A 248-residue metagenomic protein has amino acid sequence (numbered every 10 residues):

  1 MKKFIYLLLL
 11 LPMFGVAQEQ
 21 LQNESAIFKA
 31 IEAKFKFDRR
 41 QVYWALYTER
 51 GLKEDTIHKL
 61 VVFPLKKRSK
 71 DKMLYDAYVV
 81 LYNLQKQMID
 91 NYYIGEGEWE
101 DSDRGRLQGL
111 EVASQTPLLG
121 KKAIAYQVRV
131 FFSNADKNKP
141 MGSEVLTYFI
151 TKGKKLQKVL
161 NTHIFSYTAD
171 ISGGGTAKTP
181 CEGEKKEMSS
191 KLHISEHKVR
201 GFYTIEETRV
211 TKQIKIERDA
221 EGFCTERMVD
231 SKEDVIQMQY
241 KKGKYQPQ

Functional and structural regions predicted by a protein language model:
F4-F14: Sec-dependent N-terminal signal peptides
A17-R39, S143-Q157, T162-Q248: Acidic, small-residue rich beta-repeat scaffolds with periodic aromatic anchors
Q18-M73: Start-of-domain marker
Y43-I57, R106-A125, K191-R200: Structural signature of eukaryotic scaffold interfaces centered on beta-propeller domains
T56-K66, L118-F132, K198-V210: Acidic/hydrophobic-patterned starts of short beta strands in beta-sheet-rich repeat architectures
K59-K122: Short N-terminal edge-element motif at the start of the domain
K67-M73, A135-M141, T225-V229: Short consensus segments that form the blades of beta-propeller domains, in both extracellular/periplasmic
A113-T151: Contiguous hydrophobic, core-forming segments of folded domains
